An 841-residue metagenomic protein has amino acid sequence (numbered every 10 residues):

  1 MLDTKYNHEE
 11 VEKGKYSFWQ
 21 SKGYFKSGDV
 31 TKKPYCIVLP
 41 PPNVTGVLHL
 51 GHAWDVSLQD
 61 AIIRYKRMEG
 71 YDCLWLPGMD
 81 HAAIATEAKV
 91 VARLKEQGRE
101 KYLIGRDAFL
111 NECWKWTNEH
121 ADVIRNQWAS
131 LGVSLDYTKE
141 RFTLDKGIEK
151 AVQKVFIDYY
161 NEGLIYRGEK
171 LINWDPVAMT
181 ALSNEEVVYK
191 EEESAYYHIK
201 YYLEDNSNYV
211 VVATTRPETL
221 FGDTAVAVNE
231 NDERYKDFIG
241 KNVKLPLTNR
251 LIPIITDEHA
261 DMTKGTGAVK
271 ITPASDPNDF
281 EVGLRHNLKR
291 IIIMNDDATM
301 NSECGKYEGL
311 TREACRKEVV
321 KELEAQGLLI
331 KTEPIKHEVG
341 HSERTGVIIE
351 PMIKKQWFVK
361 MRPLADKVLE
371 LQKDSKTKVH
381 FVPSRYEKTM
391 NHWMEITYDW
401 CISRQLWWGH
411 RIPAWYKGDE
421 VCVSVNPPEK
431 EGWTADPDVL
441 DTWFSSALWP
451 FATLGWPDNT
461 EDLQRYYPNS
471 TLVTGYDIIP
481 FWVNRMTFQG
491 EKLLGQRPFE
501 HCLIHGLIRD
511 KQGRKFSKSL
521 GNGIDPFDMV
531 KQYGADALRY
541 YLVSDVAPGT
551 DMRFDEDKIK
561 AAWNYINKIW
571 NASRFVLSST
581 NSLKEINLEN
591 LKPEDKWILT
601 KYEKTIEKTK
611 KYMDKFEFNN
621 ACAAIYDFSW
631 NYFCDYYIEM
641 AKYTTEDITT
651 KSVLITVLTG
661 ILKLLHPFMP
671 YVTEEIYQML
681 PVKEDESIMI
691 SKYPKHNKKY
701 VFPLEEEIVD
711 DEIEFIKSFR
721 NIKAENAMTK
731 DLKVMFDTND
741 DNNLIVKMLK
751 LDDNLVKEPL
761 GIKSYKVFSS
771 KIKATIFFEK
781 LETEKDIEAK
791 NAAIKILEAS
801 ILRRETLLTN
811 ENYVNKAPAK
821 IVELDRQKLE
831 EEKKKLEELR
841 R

Functional and structural regions predicted by a protein language model:
M1-N231, I255, T272-R285, K289-C304 (+9 more regions): N-terminal, positively charged nucleic-acid-binding surface of large information/translation enzymes
M1-N7, L369-R385: Short, contiguous pre-domain boundary segments
T31-L39, A61, Q97-E100, R125-G132 (+9 more regions): Active-site-adjacent bridging/hinge elements
P34-P40, G46, K270, K417-G418 (+2 more regions): Short hydrophobic beta-strand segments
G51-I63, G70, M79-D80, I148-A151 (+7 more regions): Structured ligand/cofactor/substrate-binding pocket environments in proteins
R64-D72, R93-R106, N126, S130-L135 (+16 more regions): Secondary-structure transition/capping motifs at alpha-helix termini and the adjoining loop/turn into the next element
E96-N111, E308, V379, P383 (+3 more regions): Short, polar/flexible loop-turn hinges at active-site or ligand-entry regions and domain interfaces
Y196-H198, H392-F444, L448, K492-A535 (+1 more regions): Feature 926 captures the class I aminoacyl-tRNA synthetase adenylation module centered on the KMSKS loop
